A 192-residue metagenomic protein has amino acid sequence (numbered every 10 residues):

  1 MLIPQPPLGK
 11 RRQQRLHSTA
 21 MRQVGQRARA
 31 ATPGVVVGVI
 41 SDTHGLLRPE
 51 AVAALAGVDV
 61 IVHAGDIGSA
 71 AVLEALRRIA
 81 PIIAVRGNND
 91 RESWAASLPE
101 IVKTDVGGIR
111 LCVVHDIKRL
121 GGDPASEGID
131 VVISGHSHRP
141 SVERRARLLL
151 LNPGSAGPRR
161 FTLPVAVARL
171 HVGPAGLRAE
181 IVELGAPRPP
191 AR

Functional and structural regions predicted by a protein language model:
L2-I82, D90-E100, G108, L163-A166 (+2 more regions): N-terminal active-site segment of His-dependent metallophosphoesterases
S41-G45, G65-I67, N88-D90, D116-K118 (+2 more regions): Active-site metal-binding loops of divalent metal-dependent hydrolases
D42, L76, T104, V113-H115 (+1 more regions): Generic structural signal for conserved hydrophobic packing positions in ordered secondary structure
S69, H171, G185-A186: General structural signal for secondary-structure boundaries
I83, R110-C112, I117-E180: Conserved beta-sheet core of the metallophosphoesterase superfamily
R86-G87, T104, P153, V182: Short, structured secondary-structure boundary patches
A95-K118, A186: Metallo-beta-lactamase
A179-A191: Short, solvent-exposed aromatic-acidic interface loops
